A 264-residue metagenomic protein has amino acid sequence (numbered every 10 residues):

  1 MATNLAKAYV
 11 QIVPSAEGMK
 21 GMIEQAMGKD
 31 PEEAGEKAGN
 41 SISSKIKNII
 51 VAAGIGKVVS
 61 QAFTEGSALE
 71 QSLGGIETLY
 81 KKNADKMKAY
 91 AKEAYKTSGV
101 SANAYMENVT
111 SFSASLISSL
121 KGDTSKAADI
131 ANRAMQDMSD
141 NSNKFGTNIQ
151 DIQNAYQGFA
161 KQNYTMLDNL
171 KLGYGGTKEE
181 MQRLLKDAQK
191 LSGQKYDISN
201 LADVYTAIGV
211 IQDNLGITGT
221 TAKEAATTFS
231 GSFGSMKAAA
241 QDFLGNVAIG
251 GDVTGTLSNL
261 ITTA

Functional and structural regions predicted by a protein language model:
M1-S67, N163, I249-D252: Low-complexity, glycine/alanine-rich, low-charge segments that are largely flexible
G18-M22, D85-M87, T124-K126: Short, conserved charged micro-motifs
K29, K121-G122: Short N-terminal signal/transit or membrane-insertion segments and the immediately adjacent low-complexity/disordered
N48-S98, T110-S118, I130-S142, D151-D197 (+6 more regions): Small-residue helix-packing and pore-constriction motifs in hydrophobic alpha-helices
E107: Tryptophan-paired
